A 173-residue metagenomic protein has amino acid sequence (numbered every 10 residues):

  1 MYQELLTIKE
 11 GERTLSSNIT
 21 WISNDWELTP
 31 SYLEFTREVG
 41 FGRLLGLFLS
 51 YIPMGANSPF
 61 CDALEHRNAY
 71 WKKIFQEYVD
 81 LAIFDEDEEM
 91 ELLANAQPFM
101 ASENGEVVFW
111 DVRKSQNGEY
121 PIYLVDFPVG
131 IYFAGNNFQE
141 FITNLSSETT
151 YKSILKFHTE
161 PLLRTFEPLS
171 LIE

Functional and structural regions predicted by a protein language model:
M1-E106, P168-E173: A surface-exposed partner-binding patch
A56, F60, D111, N136-N137: Helix N-cap / beta->alpha transition motif
M100, D111, Y123-V125: Residues in well-ordered beta-strands of folded domains
V107-K114: Short, surface-exposed beta-strand/loop micro-motifs that present aromatic residues
N117-V129: Intrinsically disordered, low-complexity regulatory segments enriched in Ser/Thr/Pro and charged residues
P128-K152: Compact, glycine/acidic-enriched structural inserts
K152, E160-L171: Charged phosphate-binding loop/patch that engages nucleotide di/tri-phosphates or the phosphate backbone of nucleic
L155: Extracellular ligand-binding/catalytic regions of CAZymes and related secreted enzymes and adhesion modules
